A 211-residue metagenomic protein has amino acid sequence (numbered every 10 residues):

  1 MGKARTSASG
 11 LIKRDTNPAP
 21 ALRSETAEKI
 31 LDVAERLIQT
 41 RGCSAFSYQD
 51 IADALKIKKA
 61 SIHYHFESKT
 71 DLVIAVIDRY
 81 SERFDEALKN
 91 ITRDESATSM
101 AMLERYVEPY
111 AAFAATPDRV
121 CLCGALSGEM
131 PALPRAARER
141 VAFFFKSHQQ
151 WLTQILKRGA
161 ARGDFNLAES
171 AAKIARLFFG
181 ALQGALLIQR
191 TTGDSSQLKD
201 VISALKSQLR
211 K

Functional and structural regions predicted by a protein language model:
M1-E25: N-terminal intrinsically disordered/low-complexity leader segments
G2, T26-K29, V33-D71, A75: Helix-turn-helix
C43-S44, F165, S195: Conserved hydrophobic residue
Y48, K69, V73, L103 (+4 more regions): A general structural signal for well-ordered alpha-helical segments in protein cores
A75, R79, K89-R119, A171-F178: Hydrophobic alpha-helical connector segments
D85, M100-A101, R135-A161, K173: Amphipathic alpha-helical packing segments from all-alpha helical-bundle domains
A101-M102, A114-A136: Amphipathic alpha-helical segments used for helix-helix packing
F113-T116, Q154, R158, F178-S196 (+1 more regions): Amphipathic C-terminal alpha-helical segment
